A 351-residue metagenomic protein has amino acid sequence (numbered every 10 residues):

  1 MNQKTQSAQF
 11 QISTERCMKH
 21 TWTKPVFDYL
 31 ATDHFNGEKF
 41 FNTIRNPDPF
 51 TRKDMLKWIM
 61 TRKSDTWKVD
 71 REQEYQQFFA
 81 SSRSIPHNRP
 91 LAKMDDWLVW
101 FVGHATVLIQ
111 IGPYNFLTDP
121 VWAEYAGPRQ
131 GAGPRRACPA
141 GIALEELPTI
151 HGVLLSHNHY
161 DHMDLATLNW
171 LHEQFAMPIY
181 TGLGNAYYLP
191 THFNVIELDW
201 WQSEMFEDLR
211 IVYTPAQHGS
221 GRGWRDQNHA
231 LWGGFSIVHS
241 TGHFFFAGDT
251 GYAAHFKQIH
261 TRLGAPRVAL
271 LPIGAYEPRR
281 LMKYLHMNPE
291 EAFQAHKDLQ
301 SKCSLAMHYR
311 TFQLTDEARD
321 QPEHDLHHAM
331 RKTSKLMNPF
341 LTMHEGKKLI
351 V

Functional and structural regions predicted by a protein language model:
M1-G133, C138-G141, H239-F246, R267-V268 (+1 more regions): Metallo-beta-lactamase
T23, D28-G37, F41, N46 (+6 more regions): Cap/insert and terminal regions of metallo-dependent hydrolase folds
V69-D95, T181-G242, D325-I350: Metallo-beta-lactamase
H104-G112, M205-P266, K283-E291: Catalytic core of the metallo-beta-lactamase
T106-V107, Y114, W122-E124, Y160 (+5 more regions): Short, solvent-exposed loop/turn segments at secondary-structure junctions
D119, L155, V212, L271 (+1 more regions): Redox-cofactor binding/interface segments in oxidoreductases and associated redox assembly factors
A126, M163, G221, R279 (+1 more regions): Glycine/Thr-rich phosphate-binding loops of Rossmann-like dinucleotide-binding domains
A132-Y180, G264-L270: Active-site metal-binding motif and surrounding structural segment of the metallo-beta-lactamase
